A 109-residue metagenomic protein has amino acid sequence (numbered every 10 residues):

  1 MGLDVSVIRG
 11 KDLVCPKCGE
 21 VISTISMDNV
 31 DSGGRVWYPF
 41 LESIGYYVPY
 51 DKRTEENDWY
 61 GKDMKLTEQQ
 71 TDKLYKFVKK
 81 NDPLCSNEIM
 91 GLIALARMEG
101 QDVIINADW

Functional and structural regions predicted by a protein language model:
M1-W109: Acidic (Asp/Glu-rich) sequence patches and key acidic residues that form negatively charged surfaces used
